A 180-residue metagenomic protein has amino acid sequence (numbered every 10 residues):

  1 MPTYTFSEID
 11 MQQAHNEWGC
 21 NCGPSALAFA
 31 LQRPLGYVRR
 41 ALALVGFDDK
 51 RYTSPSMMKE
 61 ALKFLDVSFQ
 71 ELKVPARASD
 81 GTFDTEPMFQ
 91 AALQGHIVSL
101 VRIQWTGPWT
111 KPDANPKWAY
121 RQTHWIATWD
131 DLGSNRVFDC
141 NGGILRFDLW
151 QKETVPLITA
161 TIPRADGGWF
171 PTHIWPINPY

Functional and structural regions predicted by a protein language model:
M1-Q70: Active-site nucleophile-adjacent alpha helix/oxyanion-hole segment immediately C-terminal to the catalytic cysteine
T5-E8, Q90-A91, P171: Contiguous, function-dense segments enriched for cysteine-driven chemistry and partner/ligand-binding capacity
E71-A78: Acidic carboxylate-rich catalytic motifs and surrounding loops in phosphoryl-/glycosyl-chemistry enzymes
G81-D131: Active-site-adjacent substructure of cysteine-protease-like catalytic cores
A119, W129-Y180: Noncatalytic regulatory segments and standalone regulatory/sensor domains
